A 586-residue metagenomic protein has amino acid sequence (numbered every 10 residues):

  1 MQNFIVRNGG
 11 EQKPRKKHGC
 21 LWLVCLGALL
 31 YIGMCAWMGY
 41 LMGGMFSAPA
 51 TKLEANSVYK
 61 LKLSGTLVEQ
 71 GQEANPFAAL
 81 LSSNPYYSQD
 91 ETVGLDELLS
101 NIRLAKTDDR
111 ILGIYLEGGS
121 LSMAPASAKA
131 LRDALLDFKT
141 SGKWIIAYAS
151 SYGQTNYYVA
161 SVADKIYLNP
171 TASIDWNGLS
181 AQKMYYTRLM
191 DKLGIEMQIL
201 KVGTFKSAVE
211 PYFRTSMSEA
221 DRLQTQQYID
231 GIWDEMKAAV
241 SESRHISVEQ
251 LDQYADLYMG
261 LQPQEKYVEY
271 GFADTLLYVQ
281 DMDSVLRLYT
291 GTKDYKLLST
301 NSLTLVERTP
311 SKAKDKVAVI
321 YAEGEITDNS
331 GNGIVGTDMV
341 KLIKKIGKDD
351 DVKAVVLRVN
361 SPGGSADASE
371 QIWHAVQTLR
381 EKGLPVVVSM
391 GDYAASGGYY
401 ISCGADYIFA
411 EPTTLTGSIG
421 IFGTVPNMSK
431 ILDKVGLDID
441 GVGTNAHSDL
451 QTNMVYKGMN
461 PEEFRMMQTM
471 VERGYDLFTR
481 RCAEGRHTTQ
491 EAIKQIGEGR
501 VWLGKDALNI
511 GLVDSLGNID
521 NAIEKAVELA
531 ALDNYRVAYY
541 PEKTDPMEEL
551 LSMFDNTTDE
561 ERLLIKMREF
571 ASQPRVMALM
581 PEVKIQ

Functional and structural regions predicted by a protein language model:
M1-L21: N-terminal Lys/Arg-rich, disordered targeting/topogenic segments
W22-G39: Hydrophobic membrane-insertion alpha-helices, especially the h-region of bacterial N-terminal signal peptides
G43, A50-K52, S57-K183, T309-K434: Cleft-lining beta-strand/loop regions that shape enzyme active-site pockets
K183, T187-V285, S429-I510, D514-L516 (+1 more regions): Charged, glycine-interspersed solvent-exposed loop segments at helix/strand-loop junctions that cap or gate access
M282-V319: Extracytoplasmic and endomembrane cell-envelope/extracellular-matrix remodeling and assembly machinery
K314-V317, Y321-D351, M470, P541-Q586: Intrinsic disorder and flexible/low-complexity segments
A366-Q371, D506-N509, L551-M553: Short glycine/threonine-rich loop-to-helix capping motif typified by GTGT followed within a few residues by an Asp-Pro
D520-S552: C-terminal intrinsically disordered, low-complexity extensions immediately downstream of enzyme catalytic cores
